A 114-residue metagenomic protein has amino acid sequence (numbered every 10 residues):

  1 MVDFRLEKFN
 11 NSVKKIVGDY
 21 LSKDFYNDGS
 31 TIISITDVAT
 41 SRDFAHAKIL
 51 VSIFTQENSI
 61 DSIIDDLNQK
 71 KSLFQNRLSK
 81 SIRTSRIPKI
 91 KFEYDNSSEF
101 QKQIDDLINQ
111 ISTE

Functional and structural regions predicted by a protein language model:
M1-H46, S52-E114: Charge-rich, low-complexity N-terminal segments
